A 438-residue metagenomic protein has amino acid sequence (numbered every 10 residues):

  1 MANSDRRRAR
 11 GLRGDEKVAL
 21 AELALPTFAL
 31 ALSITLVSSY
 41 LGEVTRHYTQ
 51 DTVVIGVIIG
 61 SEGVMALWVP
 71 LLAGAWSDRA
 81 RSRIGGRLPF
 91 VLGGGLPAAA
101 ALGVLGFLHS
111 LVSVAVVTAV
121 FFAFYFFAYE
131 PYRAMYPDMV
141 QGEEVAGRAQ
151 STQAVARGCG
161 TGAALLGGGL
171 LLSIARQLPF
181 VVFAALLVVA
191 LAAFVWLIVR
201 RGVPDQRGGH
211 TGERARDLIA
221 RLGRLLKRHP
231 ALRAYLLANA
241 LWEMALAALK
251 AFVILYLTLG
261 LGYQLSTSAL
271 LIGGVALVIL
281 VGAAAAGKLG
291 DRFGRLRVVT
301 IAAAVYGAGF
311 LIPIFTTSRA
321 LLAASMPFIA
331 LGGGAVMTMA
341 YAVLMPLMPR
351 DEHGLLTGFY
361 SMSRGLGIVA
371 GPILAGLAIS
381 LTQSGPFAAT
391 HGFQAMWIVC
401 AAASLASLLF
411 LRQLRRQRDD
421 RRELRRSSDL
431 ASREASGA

Functional and structural regions predicted by a protein language model:
A2-K17, G202-L237, D429-A438: Juxtamembrane intracellular "pre-TM" segments in multi-pass secondary transporters
R6-G63, R233-A238, E243-L261: Helix-loop boundary and gating motifs at the non-cytosolic
L41, F127-Q141, A335-P349: Intracellular juxtamembrane helix-capping segments at the cytosolic ends of symmetry-related transmembrane helices
V69-I84, G282-G294, I379: Helix-to-loop junctions at the C-terminal end of transmembrane segments in multipass secondary transporters
R87-G103, R297-I312: Structural signature of the two symmetry-related core transmembrane helices
G106, V189-V199, M396-D429, A438: Multi-pass alpha-helical transporter architecture, strongest for 12-TM Major Facilitator/SLC carriers used
R148-G169, S363-P372: Glycine-rich segments within core transmembrane alpha-helices of 12-TM secondary carriers
L170-L186, L377-A402: A membrane-interface helix-boundary motif in multi-pass transporters
